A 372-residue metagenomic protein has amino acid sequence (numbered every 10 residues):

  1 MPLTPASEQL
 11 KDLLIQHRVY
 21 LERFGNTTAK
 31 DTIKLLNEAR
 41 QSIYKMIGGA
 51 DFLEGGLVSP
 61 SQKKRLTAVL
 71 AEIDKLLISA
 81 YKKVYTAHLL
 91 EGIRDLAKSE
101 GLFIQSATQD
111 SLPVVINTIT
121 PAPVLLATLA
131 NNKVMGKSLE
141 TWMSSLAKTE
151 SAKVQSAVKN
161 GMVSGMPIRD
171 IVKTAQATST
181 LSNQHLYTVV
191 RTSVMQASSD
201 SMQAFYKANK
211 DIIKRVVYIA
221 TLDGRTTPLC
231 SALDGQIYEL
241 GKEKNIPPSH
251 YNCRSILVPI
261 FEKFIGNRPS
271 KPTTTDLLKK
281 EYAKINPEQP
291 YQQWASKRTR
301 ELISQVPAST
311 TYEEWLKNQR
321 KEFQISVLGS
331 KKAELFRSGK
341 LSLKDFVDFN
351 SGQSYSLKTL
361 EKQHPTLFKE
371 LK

Functional and structural regions predicted by a protein language model:
M1-T174, N267-K372: N-terminal leader/targeting and assembly helices and adjacent pre-domain segments
M166-K173, A177-P272: Acidic, glycine-rich two-metal-ion catalytic cores of nucleic acid-processing enzymes
